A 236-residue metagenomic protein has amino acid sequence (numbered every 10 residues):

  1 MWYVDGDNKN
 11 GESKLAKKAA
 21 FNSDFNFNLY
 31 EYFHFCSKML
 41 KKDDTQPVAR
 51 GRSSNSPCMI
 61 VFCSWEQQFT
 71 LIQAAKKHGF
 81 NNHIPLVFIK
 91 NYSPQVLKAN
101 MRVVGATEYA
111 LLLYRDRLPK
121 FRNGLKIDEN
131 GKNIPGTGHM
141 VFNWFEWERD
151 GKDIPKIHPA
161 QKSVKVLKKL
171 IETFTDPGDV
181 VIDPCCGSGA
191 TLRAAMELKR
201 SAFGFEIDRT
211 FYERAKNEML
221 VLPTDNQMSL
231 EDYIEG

Functional and structural regions predicted by a protein language model:
M1-F205, T210-Y212: Core catalytic lobe of class I
E66, L220-G236: Class I S-adenosyl-L-methionine-dependent methyltransferase module
A215-K216: Conserved SAM-binding loop
